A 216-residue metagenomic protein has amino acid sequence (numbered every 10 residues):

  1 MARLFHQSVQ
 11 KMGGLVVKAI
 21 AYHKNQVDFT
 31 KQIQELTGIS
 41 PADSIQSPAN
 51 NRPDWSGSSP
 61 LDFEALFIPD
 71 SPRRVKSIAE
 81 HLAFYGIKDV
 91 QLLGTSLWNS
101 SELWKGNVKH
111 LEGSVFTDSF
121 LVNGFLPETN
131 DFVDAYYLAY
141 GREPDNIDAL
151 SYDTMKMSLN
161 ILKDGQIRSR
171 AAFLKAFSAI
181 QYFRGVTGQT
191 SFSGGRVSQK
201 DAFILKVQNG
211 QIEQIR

Functional and structural regions predicted by a protein language model:
M1-R216: Extracytosolic ligand-binding ectodomains
